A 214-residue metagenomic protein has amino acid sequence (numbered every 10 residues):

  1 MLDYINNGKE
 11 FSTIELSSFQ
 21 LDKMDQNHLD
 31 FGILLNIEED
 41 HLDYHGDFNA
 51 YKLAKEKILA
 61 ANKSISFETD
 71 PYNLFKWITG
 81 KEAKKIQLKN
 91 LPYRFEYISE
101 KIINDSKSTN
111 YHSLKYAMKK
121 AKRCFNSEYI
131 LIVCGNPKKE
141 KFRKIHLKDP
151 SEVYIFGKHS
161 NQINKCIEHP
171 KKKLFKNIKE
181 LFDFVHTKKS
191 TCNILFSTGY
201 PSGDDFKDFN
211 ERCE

Functional and structural regions predicted by a protein language model:
M1-G8: Conserved substrate/cofactor phosphate-moiety recognition/catalytic segment in nucleotide-dependent phosphotransferases
G8-T69, D204-F209: Flexible active-site lid/hinge loop adjacent to a nucleotide/diphosphate and Mg2+-phosphate binding pocket
S18-Q20, E39-D40, T109, N136-K138 (+2 more regions): Short glycine-rich anion-binding loops that position phosphate/pyrophosphate groups of nucleotides and phosphorylated
D25-H28, I58-K63, A121-N126, K144-S151 (+1 more regions): Short, conserved loop/helix-junction motifs that constitute active-site signature segments in enzyme catalytic cores
L35, Y51, D105, L131 (+3 more regions): Residue-level signal for inorganic ion chemistry
D70-E152: Nucleotide phosphate-binding/pyrophosphate-handling subdomain across enzymes that bind or process nucleotide phosphates
P137-N193: C-terminal helical cap/extension that packs against the catalytic core of soluble nucleotide-cofactor enzymes
I178-E214: Generic C-terminus detector
